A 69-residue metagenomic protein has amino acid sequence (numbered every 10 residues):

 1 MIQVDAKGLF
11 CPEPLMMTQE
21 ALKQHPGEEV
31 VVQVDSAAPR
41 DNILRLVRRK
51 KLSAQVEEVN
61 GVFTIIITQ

Functional and structural regions predicted by a protein language model:
M1, E29-V31, V62-T64: Intrinsic-disorder/low-complexity, polar/charged segments enriched in Ser/Thr/Lys/Arg/Asp/Glu/Gln
M1-P26: An N-terminal amphipathic alpha-helical segment
M16-M17, A21, E28-D35, D41-L46: Amphipathic, hydrophobic secondary-structure cores in small proteins
P39-R40, Q55: Conserved N-terminal glycine/acidic-rich loop preference
K51: Short glycine-rich hinge loops at helix-strand junctions in the catalytic core of two-component histidine kinases
A54-Q69: C-terminal edge-of-domain segments
